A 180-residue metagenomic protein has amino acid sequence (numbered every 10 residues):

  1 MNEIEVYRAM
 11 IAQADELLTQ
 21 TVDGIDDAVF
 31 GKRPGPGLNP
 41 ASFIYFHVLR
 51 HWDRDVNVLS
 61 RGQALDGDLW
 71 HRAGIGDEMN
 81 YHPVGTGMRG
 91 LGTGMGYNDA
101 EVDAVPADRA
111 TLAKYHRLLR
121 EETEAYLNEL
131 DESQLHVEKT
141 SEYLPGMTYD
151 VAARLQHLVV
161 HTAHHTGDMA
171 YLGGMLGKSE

Functional and structural regions predicted by a protein language model:
M1-A9: N-terminal export signals and maturation junctions of secreted/periplasmic proteins
R8-A12, T19, V29-G92, A113 (+2 more regions): Short, contiguous alpha-helical
L17-D23: Basic/aromatic DNA-contact patch characteristic of tyrosine site-specific recombinases
G24, H47-V48, E129: Conserved catalytic core of Hanks-type protein kinase domains
M95-A104, Y143-G146: A short small-residue
D103-H116: A short, structured beta-strand-centered segment in the mid-to-C-terminal lobe of catalytic cores from group-transfer
Y126-L135: Proline-centered turn/helix-capping motifs that create local helix->coil transitions or kinks
